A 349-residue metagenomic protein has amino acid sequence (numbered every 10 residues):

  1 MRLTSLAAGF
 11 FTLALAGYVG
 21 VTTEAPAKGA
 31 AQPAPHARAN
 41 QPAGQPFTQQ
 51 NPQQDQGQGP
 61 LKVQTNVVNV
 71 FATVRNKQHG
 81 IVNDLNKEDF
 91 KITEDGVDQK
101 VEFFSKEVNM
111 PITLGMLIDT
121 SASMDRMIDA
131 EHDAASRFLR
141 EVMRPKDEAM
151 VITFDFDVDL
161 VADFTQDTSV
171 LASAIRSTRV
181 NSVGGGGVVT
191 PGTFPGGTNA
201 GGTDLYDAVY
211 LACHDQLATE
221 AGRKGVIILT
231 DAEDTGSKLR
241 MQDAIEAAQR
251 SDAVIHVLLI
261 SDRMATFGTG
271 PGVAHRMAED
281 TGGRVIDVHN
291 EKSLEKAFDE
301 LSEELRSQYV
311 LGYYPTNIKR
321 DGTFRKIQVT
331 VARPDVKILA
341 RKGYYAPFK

Functional and structural regions predicted by a protein language model:
M1-S5: Positively charged n-region of N-terminal signal peptides that target proteins for export
L6-A7, A43: N-terminal leader/targeting signatures
A8-G20: Bacterial N-terminal signal peptides
G20-K349: Scaffold/interface architecture of coatomer-like assemblies
